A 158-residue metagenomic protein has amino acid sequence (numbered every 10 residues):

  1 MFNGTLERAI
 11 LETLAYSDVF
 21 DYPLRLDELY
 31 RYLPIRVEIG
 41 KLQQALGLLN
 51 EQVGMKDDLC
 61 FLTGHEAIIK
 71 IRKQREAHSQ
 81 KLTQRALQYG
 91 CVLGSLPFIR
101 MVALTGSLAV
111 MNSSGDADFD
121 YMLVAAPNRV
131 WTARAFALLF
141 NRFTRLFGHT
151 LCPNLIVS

Functional and structural regions predicted by a protein language model:
M1-V102: Helical scaffold of the NTase/Pol beta-like nucleotidyltransferase catalytic core
E12-Y16, A135-N141: Short, hydrophobic/amphipathic alpha-helical patches that form generic packing surfaces within helical domains
F61, M122, N154-S158: Residues in well-ordered beta-strands of folded domains
Y89-C91, L104-N112, F140-T144: Catalytic micro-motifs at enzyme active sites that drive phosphoryl/nucleotidyl and oxygen chemistry
M101-L104, N154-I156: A structural signal for short, well-ordered beta-strand segments and their strand-loop junctions that often border
G106, V110-W131: Catalytic metal-binding acidic patch
A137-S158: Conserved catalytic core of two-metal-ion nucleotidyltransferases
